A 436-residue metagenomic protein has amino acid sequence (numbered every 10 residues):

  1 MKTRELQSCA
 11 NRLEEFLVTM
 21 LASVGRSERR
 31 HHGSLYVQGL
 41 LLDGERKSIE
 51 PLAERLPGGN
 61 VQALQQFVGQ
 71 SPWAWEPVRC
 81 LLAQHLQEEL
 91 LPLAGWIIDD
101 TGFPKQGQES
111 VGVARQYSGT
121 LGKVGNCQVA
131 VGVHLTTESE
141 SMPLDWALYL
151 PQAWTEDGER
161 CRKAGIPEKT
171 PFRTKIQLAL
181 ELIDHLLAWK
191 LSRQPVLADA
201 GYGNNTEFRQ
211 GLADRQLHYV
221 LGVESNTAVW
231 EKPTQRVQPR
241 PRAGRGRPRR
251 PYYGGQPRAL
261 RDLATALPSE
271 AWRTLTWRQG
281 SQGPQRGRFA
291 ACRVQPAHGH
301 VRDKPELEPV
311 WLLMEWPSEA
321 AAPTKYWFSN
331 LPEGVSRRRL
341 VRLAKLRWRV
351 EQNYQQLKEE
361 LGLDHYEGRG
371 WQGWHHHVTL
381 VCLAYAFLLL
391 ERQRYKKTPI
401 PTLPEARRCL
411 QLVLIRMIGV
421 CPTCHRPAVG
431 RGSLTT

Functional and structural regions predicted by a protein language model:
K2-L197, G201-L221, S225-A228, Q235 (+3 more regions): Conserved, well-structured functional cores that handle cations and Mg-NTP chemistry
E14, T136-A164, E168-F172, E224 (+5 more regions): An anionic, glycine-rich sequence signature occurring as long contiguous blocks
H31-L35, E50, C127, K325 (+2 more regions): Non-catalytic, well-ordered alpha-helical scaffold segments
D100-G102, Y202, R250-G254, G334-G368: Short amphipathic alpha-helical "interface-anchor" segments enriched in bulky aromatics
V129, R349, N353, H376-C382: Catalytic-loop motifs flanking and including active-site residues across diverse enzymes
L361-V420: Basic, amphipathic alpha-helical segments enriched in Lys/Arg and hydrophobic/aromatic residues
G430-L434: Eukaryote-biased recognition of C-terminal alpha-helical segments
